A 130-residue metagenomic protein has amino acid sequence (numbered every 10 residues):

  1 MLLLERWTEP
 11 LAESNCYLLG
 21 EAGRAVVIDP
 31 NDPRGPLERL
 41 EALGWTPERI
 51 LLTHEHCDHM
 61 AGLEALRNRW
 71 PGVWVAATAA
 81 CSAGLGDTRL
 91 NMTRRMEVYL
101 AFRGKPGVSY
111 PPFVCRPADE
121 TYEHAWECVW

Functional and structural regions predicted by a protein language model:
M1-W45: Conserved beta-strand hairpin/beta-sheet module of binuclear metal-dependent hydrolase folds, prominently
E13, D32-C128: Active-site HxH/HxHxD metal-binding segment of metal-dependent hydrolases
E21, V129-W130: Structural motif
